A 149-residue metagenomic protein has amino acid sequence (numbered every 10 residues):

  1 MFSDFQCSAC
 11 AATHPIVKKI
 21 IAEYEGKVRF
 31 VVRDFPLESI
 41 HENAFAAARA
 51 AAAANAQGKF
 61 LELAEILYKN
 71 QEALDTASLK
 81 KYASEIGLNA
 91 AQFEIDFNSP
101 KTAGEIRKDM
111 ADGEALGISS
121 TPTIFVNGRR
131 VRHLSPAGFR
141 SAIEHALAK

Functional and structural regions predicted by a protein language model:
M1-S84, S119, E144-K149: Structural alpha/beta surface segment adjacent to cysteine/selenocysteine redox centers across thiol/disulfide enzymes
F2, A9, H14-I21, K80-K149: C-terminal cap of thioredoxin/glutaredoxin-like
